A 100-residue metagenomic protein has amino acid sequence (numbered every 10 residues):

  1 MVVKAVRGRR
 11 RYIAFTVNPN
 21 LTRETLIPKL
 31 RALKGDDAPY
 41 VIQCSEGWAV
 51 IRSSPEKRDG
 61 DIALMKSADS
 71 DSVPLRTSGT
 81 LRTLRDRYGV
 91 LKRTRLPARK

Functional and structural regions predicted by a protein language model:
M1-V3, I13, L96-K100: Extended, charge-rich low-complexity interaction segments
V3-N20: Short glycine-/aliphatic-rich beta-strand segments at the starts of folded cytosolic domains
N20-D36: Short amphipathic alpha-helix segments
P28-L30, D61-D69: Short amphipathic alpha-helices in soluble, non-transmembrane regions that often serve as interface/regulatory elements
P39-E46: RNA-recognition motif
R52-D59: Helix N-cap motif at beta-to-alpha junctions
D69-L84: Conserved short beta-strand edge segments in small beta-sheet-based binding/regulatory domains
R82-K100: Short, low-order "capping/linker" segments at domain edges
